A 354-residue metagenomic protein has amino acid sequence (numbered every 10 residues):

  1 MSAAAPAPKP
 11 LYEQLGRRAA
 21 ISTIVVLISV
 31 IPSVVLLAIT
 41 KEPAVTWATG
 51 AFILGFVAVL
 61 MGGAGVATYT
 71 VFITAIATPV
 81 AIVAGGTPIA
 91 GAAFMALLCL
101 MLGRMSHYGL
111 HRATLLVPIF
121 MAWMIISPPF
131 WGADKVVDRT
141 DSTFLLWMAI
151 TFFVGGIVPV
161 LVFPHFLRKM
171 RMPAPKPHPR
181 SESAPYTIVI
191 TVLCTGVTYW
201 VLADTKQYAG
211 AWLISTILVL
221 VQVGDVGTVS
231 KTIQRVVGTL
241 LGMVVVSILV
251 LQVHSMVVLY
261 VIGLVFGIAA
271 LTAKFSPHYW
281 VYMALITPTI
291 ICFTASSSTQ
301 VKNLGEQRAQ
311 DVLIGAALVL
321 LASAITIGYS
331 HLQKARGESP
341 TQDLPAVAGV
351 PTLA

Functional and structural regions predicted by a protein language model:
M1-A75, S323: N-terminal signal-anchor module of multipass membrane proteins
S33-G50, V80-L97, M148-V154, T205-L213 (+1 more regions): Structural signature of hydrophobic alpha-helical transmembrane segments
A58-T70, P88, G103-V117, D225-Q234 (+1 more regions): Membrane-helix interface "capping/anchor" motifs
A81-R180: Membrane-interface helix-loop-helix junctions at boundaries between adjacent transmembrane segments
V137-V158, Q300-A322: Structural signal for the N-terminal portions of transmembrane helices and their immediately preceding loop/interface
K176, Q333-A354: Short, highly charged, low-complexity non-transmembrane loops/tails of multi-pass membrane proteins
K176-W200: Membrane-water interface at loop-to-transmembrane-helix junctions
L193-V253: Transmembrane helical segments that form the transport core of multi-pass membrane transport proteins
